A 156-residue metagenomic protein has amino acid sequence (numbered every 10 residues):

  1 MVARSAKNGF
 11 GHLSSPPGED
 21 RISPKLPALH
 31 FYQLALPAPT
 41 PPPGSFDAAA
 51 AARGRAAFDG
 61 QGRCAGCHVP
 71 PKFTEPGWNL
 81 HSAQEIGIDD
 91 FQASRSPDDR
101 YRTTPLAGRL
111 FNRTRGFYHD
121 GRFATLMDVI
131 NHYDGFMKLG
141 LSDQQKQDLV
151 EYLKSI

Functional and structural regions predicted by a protein language model:
M1-I156: Periplasmic c-type cytochrome electron-transfer domains
